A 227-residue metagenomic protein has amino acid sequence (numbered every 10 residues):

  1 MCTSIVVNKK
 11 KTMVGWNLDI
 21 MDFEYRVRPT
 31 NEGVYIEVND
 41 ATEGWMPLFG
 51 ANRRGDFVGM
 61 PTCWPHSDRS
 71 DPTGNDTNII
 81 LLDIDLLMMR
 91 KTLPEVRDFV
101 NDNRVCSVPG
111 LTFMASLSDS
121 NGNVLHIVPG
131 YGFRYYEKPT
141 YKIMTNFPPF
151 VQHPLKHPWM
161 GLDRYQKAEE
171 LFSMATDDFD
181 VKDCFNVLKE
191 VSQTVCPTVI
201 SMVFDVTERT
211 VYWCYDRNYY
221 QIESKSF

Functional and structural regions predicted by a protein language model:
M1-M88, G110-F113, S118-F227: C-terminal, well-structured catalytic/ligand-binding subdomain of enzymes
I84-P94, D98: A gly/proline- and charged-residue-enriched helix-loop-helix capping module
D98-G110: Phosphate-interacting basic helix/loop segments used at nucleotide- and nucleic-acid interfaces
